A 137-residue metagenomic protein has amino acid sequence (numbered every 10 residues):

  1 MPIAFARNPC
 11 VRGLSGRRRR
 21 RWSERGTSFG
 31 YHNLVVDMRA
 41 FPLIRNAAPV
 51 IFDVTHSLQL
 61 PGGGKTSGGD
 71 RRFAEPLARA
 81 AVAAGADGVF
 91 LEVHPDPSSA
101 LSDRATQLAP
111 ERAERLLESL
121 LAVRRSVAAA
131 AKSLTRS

Functional and structural regions predicted by a protein language model:
M1-V93: Catalytic alpha/beta core domains of metabolic enzymes, predominantly
R17-R18, V89-E92, V127-S137: Flexible, glycine/charged-enriched surface loops at secondary-structure junctions
P42-N46, G69-F73, P97-L108, S133-S137: Short secondary-structure transition/capping segments
G64-K65, R71, E75, L120-R136: A short beta-strand-loop micro-motif that forms or neighbors metal/cofactor- and ligand-binding patches at active-site
D96-K132: C-terminal helical cap(s) of enzyme catalytic domains, especially alpha/beta-barrels
